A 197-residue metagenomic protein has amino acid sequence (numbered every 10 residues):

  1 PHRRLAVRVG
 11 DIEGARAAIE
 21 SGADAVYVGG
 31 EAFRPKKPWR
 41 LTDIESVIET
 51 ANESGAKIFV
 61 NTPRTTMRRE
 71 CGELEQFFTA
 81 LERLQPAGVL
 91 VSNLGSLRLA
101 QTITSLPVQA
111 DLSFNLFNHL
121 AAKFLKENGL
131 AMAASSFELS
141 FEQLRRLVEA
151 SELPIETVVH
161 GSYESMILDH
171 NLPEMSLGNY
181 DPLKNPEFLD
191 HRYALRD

Functional and structural regions predicted by a protein language model:
P1-F124, N128, M132-D197: Active-site pocket-lining/capping segments in soluble small-molecule metabolic enzymes
